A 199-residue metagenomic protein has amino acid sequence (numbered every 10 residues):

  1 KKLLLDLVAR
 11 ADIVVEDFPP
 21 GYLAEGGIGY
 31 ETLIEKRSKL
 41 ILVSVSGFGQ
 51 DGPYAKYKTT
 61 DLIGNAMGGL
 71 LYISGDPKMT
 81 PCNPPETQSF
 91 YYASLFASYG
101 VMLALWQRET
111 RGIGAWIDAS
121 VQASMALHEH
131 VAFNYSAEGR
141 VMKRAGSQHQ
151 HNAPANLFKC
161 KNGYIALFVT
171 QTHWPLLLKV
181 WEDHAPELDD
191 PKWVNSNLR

Functional and structural regions predicted by a protein language model:
K1-I113, R144: N-terminal helix-loop segment corresponding to the beta1-alpha1 unit of nucleotide/adenylate-binding folds
G47-G49, V121-L127, N162-G163, T170-H173: Glycine-rich beta-alpha junction loops
P81-Y92, W116, A145-A155, Y164-A166 (+1 more regions): A short glycine-threonine-serine/GTX helix/turn-capping micro-motif
A93-A97, I117-A126: NAD(P)-dependent dehydrogenases' Rossmann-like dinucleotide-binding region
S94-A115, V131-A137, L178-D189: Oxidoreductase and adenylate-handling cofactor-binding alpha/beta cores
A126-G146: Active-site-adjacent elements of ketosynthase-type condensing enzymes
P154-R199: Aromatic-enriched alpha-helical interface/lid elements that frame and gate functional surfaces
